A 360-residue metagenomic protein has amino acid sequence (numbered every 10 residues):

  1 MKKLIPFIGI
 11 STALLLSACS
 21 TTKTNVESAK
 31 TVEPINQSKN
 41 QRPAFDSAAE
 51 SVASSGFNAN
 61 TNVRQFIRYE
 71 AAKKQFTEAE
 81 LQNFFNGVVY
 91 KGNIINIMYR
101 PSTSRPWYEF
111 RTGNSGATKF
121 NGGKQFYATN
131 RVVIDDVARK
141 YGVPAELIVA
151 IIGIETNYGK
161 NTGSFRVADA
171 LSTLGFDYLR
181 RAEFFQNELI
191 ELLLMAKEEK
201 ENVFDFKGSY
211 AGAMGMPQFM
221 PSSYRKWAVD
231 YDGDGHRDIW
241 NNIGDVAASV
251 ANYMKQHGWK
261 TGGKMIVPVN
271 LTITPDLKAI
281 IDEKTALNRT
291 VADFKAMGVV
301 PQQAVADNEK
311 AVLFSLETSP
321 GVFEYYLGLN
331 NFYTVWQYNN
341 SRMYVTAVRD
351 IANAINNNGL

Functional and structural regions predicted by a protein language model:
K2-I10: Sec-dependent signal peptide recognition, specifically the positively charged N-region followed immediately by
L15-A18: C-terminal motif of bacterial Sec signal peptides marking the signal peptidase cleavage site
S20-K23: Bacterial signal peptide processing site
K39-R68, K73, E78-A128: N-terminal export signals and maturation junctions of secreted/periplasmic proteins
V88-G92, E155-G159, A213, K260 (+5 more regions): Solvent-exposed loop/turn segments at secondary-structure junctions within structured extracellular/periplasmic domains
W107-A251, K255: Acidic/His-rich structured neighborhood in mature extracellular/periplasmic domains
V203, K207-A311, L316-S319: Flexible, glycine-rich surface segments
N308-L360: C-terminal functional modules
